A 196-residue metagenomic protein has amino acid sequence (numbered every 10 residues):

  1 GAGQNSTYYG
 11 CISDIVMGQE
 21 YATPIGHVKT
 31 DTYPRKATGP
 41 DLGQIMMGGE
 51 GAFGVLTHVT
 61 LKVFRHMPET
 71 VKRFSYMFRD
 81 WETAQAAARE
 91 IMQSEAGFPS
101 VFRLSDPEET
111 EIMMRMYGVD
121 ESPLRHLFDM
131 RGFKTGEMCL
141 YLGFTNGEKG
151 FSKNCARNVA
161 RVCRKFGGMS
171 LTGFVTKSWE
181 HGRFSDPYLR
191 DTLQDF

Functional and structural regions predicted by a protein language model:
G1-R103: FAD-binding subdomain of flavoenzyme oxidoreductases
Q85-F196: C-terminal substrate-recognition/cap domain of FAD-linked oxidoreductases
